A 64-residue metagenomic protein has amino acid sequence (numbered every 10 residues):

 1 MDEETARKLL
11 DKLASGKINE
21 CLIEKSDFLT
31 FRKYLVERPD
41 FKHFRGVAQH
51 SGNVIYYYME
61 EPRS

Functional and structural regions predicted by a protein language model:
M1-E20: N-terminal acidic leader/helix
K25: Short secondary-structure boundary segments
L29-N53: Short acidic, glycine/proline-enriched helix-loop-strand junctions
A48-S64: C-terminal edge-of-domain segments
